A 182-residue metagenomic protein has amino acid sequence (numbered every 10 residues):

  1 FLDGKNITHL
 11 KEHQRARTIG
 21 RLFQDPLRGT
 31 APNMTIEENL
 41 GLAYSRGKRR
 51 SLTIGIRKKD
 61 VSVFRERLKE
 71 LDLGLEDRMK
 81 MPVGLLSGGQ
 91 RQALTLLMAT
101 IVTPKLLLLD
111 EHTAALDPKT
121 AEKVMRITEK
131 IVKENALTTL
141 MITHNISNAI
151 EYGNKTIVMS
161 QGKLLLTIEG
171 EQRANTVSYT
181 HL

Functional and structural regions predicted by a protein language model:
F1-R15, G170-E171: ABC ATPase NBD Q-loop/coupling interface
M34-R46: Q-loop/switch helix immediately C-terminal to the Walker
L107-D110: Catalytic Walker B motif of ABC-type/P-loop ATPase nucleotide-binding domains
P118-T120: Helix N-cap at the start of a conserved alpha-helix in ABC-type nucleotide-binding domains
E122-E134: Helical segment within the ABC ATPase nucleotide-binding domain
T143-H144: H-loop/switch region of ABC-family ATPase nucleotide-binding domains
T180-H181: Conserved small/polar residues in nucleotide/adenosyl-binding loops
